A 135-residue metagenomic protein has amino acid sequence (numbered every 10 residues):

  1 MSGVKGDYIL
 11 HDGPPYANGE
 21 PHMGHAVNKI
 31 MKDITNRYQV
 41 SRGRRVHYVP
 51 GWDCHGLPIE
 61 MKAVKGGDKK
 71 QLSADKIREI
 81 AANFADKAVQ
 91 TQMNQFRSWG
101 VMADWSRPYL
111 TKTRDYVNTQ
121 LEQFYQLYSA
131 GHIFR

Functional and structural regions predicted by a protein language model:
M1-R135: N-terminal, positively charged nucleic-acid-binding surface of large information/translation enzymes
